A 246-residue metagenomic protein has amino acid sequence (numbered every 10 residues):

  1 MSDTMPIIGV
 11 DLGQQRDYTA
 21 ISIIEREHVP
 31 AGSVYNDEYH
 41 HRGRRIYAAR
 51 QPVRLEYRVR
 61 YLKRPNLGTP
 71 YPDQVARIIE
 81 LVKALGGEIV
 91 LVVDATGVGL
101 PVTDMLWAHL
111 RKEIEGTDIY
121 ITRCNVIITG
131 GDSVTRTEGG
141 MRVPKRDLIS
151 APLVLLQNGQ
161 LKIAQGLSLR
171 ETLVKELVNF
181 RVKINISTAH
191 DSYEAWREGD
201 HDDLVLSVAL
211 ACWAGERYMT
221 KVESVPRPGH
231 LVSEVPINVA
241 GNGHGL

Functional and structural regions predicted by a protein language model:
M1-D3, K83: A short acidic-Thr-Gly-centered motif at the start of a beta-strand
T4-Q14: Two-metal-ion RNase H-like nuclease active-site motif
T19-I24: Short beta-strand scaffold segments in enzyme catalytic cores
R26-A31: Short loop/turn segments immediately following beta-strands, especially the blade-tip and inter-blade linker loops
S33-I186, N238-L246: Mg2+-dependent endonuclease catalytic cores in nucleic-acid-processing enzymes, primarily RNase H-like
D37-R44, R64, D202-L204, V208-L246: Acidic two-metal-ion nuclease catalytic site recognized across multiple nuclease folds, prominently DnaQ/RNase D-T
R142-V143, W196-L204: Structural motif
S187-G199: Short, solvent-exposed helix-loop connector elements
